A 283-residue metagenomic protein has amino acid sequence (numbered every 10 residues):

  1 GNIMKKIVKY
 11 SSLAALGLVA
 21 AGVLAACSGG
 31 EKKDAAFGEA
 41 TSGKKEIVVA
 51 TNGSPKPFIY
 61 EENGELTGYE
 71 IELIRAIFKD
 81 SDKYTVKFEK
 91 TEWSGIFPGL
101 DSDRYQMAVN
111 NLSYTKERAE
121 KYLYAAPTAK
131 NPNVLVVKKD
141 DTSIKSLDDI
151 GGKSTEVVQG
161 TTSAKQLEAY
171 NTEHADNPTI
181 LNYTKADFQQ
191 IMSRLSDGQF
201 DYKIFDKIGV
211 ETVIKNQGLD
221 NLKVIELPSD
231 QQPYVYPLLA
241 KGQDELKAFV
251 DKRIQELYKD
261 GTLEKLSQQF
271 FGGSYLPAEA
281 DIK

Functional and structural regions predicted by a protein language model:
V23-A26: C-terminal motif of bacterial Sec signal peptides marking the signal peptidase cleavage site
D34-N111, D260: Extracytoplasmic small-molecule ligand-binding "clamshell" domains of the periplasmic binding protein/Venus flytrap
N52-G53, K130-V137, K215-K252, F271-K283: Periplasmic-binding protein-like
E61, I74-K83, S163-K185, I214-L219: Ligand-binding cleft/hinge of the Venus flytrap
I71-S81, D141, D148, G152-K153 (+2 more regions): Extended ligand-binding regions for polar small-molecule ligands
R75, K87-D149: Acidic, polar ligand-binding/catalytic clefts
K87-P98, T142, L181-D197, Q231: Short helix-initiation/N-cap motifs at beta->coil->alpha
G95, N111-E120, Q166-A169, S196-D197 (+1 more regions): A ligand-binding cleft/hinge motif common to bilobed small-molecule-binding domains
